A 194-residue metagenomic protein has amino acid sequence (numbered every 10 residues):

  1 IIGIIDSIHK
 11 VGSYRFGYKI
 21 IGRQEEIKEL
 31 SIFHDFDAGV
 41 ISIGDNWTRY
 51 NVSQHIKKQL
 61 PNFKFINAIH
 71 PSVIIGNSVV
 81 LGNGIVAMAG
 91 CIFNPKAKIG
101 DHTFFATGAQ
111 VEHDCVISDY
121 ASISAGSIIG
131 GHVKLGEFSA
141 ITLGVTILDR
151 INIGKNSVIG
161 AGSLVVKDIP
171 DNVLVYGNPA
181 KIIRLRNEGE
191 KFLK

Functional and structural regions predicted by a protein language model:
I2-S7: Short internal beta-strands
H9, Q24-E25, V79, I169 (+1 more regions): Solvent-exposed, flexible loop/coil residues
H9-I74: Phosphate-bearing ligand-interacting subdomains that bind or position ATP/ADP/UDP/GDP/NAD(P) or nucleotide-linked
V11-G12, I75, I183, F192: Generic structural signal for helix capping and beta-alpha/helix-loop junctions
K19-G22, K58, G84-V86, K191-L193: Short, hinge-like loop/turn segments at secondary-structure boundaries
N51-H55, I99, P170-D171, N187-E188: Short amphipathic alpha-helical segments
N67-Y176, A180-I183: Structural signal for interior beta-strand "rungs" in well-ordered beta-sheet cores of soluble enzyme domains
N178-K194: Short, basic/aromatic-enriched C-terminal tail that caps enzymatic domains
